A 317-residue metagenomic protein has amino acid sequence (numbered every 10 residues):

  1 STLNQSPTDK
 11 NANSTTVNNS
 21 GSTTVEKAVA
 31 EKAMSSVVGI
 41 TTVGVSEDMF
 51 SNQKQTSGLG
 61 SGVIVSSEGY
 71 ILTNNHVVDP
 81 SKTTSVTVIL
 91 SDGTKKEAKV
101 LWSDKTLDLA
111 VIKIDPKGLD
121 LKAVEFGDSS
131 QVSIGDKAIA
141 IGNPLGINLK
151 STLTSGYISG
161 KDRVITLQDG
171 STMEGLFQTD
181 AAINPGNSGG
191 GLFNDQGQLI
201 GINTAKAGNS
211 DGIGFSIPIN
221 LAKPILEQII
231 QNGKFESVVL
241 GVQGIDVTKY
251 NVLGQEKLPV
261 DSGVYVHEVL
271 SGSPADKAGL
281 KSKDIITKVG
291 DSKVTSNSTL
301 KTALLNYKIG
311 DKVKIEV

Functional and structural regions predicted by a protein language model:
T2-G254, P259-S262, H267-S271, N297-K301 (+1 more regions): Serine-dependent protease modules
V29, K283-I286, I315: Flexible, small-residue-rich helix->loop connector segments that border functional cores
I71-N75, A275-S296: Conserved PDZ fold ligand-binding element
G290, E316-V317: Secondary-structure boundary/capping motif
D311-V313: Exposed beta-strand face motif in extracellular beta-rich ectodomains
